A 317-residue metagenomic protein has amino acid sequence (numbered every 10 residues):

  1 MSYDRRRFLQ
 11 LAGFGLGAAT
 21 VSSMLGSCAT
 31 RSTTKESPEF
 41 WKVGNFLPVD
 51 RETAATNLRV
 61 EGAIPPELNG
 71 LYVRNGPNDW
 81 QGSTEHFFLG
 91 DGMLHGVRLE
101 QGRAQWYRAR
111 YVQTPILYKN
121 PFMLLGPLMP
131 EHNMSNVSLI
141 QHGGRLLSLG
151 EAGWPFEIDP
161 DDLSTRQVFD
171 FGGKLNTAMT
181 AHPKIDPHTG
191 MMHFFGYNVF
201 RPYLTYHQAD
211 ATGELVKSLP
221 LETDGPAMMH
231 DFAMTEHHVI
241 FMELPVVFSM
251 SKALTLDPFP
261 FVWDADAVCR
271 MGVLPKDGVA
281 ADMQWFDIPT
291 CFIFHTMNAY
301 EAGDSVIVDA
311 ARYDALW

Functional and structural regions predicted by a protein language model:
M1-R7: N-terminal secretory signal peptides
R7-A29: N-terminal export signals
S23-G62: C-terminal segment of N-terminal export signals and the immediately downstream linker at the start of the mature
P77-S83, L244-W263, Y313-W317: Short, conserved, GDST-rich strand-edge loop motifs in beta-rich repeat architectures
V112-K217: Well-ordered mid-protein domain cores that form the structural environment of catalytic cofactors
R201-H207, S249-S251, V268-R270, L316-W317: Structural motif
T205-A211, L256-G278: Beta-propeller blade signature
D266-W317: A conserved active-site cap/scaffold subdomain adjacent to cofactor or substrate pockets
